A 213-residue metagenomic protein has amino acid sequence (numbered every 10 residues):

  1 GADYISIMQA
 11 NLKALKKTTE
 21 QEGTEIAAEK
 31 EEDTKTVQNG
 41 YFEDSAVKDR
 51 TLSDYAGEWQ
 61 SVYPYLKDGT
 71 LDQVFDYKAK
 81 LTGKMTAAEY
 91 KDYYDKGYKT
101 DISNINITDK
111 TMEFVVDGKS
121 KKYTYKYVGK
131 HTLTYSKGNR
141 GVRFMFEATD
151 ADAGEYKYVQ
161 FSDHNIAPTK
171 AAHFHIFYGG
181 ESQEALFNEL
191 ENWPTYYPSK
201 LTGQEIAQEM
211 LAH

Functional and structural regions predicted by a protein language model:
G1-A2, L66, I166: Solvent-exposed loop/turn segments at secondary-structure junctions within structured extracellular/periplasmic domains
G1-T36: Extracytoplasmic metal-acquisition and chelation regions
Y4, Y55, Y125-Y127: Aromatic side chains
L15-G23, A56, Y63-T70, G97-Y98: Sec/Tat-exported extracytoplasmic proteins
K30-S45, I107-H213: Calycin-type beta-barrel ligand-binding domains and close structural analogs
F42-E58: N-terminal helix-cap/turn-to-beta initiation motif at the start of protein domains
S53, E58-P64, N104-I107, E113: Beta-strand cores of secreted/periplasmic/IMS beta-sandwich domains, seen most often in copper-related folds
L71-K126: N-terminal glycine/threonine-rich, aromatic-flanked beta-hairpin/loop signature
